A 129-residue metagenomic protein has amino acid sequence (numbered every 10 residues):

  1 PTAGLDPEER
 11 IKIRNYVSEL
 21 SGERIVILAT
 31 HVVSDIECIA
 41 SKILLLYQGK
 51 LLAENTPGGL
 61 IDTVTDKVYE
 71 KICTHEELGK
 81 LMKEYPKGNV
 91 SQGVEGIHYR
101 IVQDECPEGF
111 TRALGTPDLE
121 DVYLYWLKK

Functional and structural regions predicted by a protein language model:
T2-A3, V33: Short loop immediately C-terminal to the Walker-B catalytic DE motif in ABC-type ATPase nucleotide-binding domains
G4-E9: Helix N-cap at the start of a conserved alpha-helix in ABC-type nucleotide-binding domains
R14-N15, V33: A short, noncatalytic alpha-helical element within ATPase nucleotide-binding/catalytic domains
Y16-L28: Conserved catalytic loops of ABC-family nucleotide-binding domains
I36-C38: A short, surface-exposed alpha-helical micro-motif characterized by mixed small hydrophobic and charged/polar residues
E54-N55: ABC ATPase "signature
N89-K129: C-terminal coupling/interaction segments
